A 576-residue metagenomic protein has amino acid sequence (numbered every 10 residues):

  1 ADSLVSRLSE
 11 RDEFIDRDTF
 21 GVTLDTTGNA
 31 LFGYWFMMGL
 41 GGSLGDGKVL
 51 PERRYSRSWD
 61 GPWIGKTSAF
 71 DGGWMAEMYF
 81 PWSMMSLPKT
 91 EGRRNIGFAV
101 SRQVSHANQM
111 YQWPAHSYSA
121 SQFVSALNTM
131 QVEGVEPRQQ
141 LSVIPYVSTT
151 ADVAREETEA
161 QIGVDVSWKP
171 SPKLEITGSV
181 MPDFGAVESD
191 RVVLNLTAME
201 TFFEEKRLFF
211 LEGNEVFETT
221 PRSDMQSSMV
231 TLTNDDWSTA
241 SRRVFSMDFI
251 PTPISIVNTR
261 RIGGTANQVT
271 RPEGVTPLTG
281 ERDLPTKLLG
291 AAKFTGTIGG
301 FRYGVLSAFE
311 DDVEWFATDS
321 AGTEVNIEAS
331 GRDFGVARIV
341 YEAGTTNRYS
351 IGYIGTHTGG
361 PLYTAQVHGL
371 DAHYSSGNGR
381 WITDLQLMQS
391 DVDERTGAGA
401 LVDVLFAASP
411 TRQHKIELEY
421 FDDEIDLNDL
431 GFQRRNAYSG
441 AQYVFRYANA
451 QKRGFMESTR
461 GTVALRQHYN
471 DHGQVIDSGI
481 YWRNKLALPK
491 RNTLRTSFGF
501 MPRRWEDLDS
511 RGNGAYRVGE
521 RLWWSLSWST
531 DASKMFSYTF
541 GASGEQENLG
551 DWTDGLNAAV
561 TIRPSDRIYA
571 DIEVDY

Functional and structural regions predicted by a protein language model:
A1-V340, L362: Structural preference for beta-rich elements and adjacent junctions enriched in aromatics
K66, Q131-E133, D152-A154, V166 (+15 more regions): Outer-membrane beta-barrel proteins
A76, V143, V164, A292 (+7 more regions): Membrane-embedded beta-strands of outer-membrane beta-barrel proteins, especially the hydrophobic/small aromatic
S86-R94, E133-Q140, K169, K173 (+8 more regions): Short loop/turn motifs that connect adjacent beta-strands in outer-membrane beta-barrel proteins
V104-N108, A151-R155, F184-D190, T265 (+12 more regions): Gram-negative outer-membrane beta-barrel proteins
A115-R138, D311-N378, N492-M535, A542 (+2 more regions): Outer-membrane beta-barrel transmembrane domain signature of Gram-negative proteins, especially the mid-to-C-terminal
P145, A160-V166, L174, V180 (+9 more regions): Extended, hydrophobic alpha-helical segments in both membrane/secreted and soluble proteins
K287, L385-Y576: Exposed, low-structure sequence patches enriched in small/polar residues
